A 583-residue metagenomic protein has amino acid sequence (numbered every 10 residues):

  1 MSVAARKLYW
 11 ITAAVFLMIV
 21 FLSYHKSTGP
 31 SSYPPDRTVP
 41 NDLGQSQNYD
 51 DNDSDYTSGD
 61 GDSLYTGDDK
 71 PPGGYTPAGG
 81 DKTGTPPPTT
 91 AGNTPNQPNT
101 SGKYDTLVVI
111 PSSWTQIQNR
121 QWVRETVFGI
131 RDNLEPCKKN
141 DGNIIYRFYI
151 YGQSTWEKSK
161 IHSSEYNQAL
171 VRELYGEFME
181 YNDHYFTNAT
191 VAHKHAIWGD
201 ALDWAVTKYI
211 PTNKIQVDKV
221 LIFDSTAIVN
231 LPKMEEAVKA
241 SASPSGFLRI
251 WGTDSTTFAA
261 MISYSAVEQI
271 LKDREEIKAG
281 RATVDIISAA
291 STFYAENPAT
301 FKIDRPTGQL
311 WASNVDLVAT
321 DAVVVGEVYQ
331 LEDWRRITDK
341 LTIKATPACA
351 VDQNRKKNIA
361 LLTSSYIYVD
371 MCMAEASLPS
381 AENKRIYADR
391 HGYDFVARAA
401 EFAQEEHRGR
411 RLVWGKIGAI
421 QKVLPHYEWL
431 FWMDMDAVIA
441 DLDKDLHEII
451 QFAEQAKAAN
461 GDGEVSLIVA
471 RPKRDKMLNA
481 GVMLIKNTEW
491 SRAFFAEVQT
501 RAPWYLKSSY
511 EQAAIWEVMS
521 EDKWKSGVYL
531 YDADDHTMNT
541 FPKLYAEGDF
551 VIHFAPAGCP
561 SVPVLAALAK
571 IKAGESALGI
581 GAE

Functional and structural regions predicted by a protein language model:
M1-D50: N-terminal signal-anchor transmembrane helix specifying type II single-pass membrane topology of secretory-pathway
L17-I19, H25-P30, D60, G74 (+5 more regions): N-terminal anchoring/stem segment of glycosyltransferases
S31-A91: N-terminal, immediately post-signal peptide pro-regions of secreted/luminal proteins
S113-T115, Y151-W156, V191-H193, T226-I228 (+11 more regions): Conserved beta-strand elements of beta-rich interaction domains across eukaryotes, especially beta-propellers
H193-G199, K219-F223, A227-E235, S255 (+1 more regions): Structured catalytic core of nucleotide-sugar glycosyltransferases
N213-I228, I420, Y427-V438: Short beta-strand-to-loop acidic/aromatic patch adjacent to the donor-nucleotide binding site
I215, A227-T253, I439-L478: Conserved donor-nucleotide/metal-binding helix-loop-beta segment in metal-dependent transferases, i.e., the alpha-helix
P232, I250-E332, G418, W490-E583: Catalytic core and acceptor-binding pocket of nucleotide-sugar-dependent glycosyltransferases
